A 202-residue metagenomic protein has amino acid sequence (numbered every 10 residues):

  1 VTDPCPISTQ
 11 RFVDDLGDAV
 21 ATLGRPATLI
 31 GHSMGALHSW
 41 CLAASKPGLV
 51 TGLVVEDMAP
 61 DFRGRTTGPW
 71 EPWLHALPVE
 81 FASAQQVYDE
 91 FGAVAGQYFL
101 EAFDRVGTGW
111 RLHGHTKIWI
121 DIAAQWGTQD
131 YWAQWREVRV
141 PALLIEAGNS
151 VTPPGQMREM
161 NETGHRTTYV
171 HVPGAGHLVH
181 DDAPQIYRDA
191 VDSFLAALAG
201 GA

Functional and structural regions predicted by a protein language model:
V1-I30, D189: Active-site loop/oxyanion-hole signature of alpha/beta-hydrolase fold enzymes
V1-P6, R65-T66, G155: Conserved catalytic-core motifs of eukaryotic protein kinase domains, centered on the activation segment
G31, G35, S39: Gly/Ala-rich beta-loop-alpha elbow adjacent to hydrolase catalytic centers
W40-A44, T51-E80: Flexible "cap/lid" loop of the alpha/beta hydrolase fold
V50, R166-T167, A175: Core-facing hydrophobic residues within beta-strands of well-ordered domains
G68, A82-Q134: Conserved alpha/beta-hydrolase catalytic His-Asp/Glu region
G109-T163, T168-H171: Conserved serine/cysteine hydrolase catalytic core
A175-R188: Catalytic histidine-centered segment of alpha/beta-hydrolase-like enzymes
